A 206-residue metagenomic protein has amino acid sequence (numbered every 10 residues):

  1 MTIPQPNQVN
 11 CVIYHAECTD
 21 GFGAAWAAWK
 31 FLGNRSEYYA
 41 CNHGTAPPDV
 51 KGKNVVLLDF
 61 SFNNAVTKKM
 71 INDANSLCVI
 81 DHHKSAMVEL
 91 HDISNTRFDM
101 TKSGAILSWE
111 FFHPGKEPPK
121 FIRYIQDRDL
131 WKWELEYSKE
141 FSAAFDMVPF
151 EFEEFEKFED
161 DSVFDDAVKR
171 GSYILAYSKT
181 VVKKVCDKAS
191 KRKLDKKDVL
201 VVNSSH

Functional and structural regions predicted by a protein language model:
M1-A143, K184-H206: Replace "Mg2+/Mn2+-dependent" with "divalent metal-dependent
Q126-K191: Hydrophobic, aromatic-enriched interface-forming segments
